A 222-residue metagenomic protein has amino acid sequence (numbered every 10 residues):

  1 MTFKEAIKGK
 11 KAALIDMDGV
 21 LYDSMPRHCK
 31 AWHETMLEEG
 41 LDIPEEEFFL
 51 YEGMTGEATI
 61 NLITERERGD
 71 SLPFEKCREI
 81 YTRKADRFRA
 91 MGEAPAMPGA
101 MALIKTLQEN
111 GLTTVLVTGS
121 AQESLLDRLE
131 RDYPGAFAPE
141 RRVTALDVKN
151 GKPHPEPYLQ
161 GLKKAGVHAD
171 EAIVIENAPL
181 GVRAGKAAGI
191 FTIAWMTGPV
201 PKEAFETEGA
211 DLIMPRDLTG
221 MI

Functional and structural regions predicted by a protein language model:
M1-K11, K105, A121-I222: Asp-based, Mg2+/Mn2+-dependent phosphohydrolase catalytic module
T2-F49: Active-site neighborhood of HAD-like aspartate-dependent phosphohydrolases
F3-K4, G9, R89-L116, E123: Short, acidic loop-to-helix structural element flanking the phosphoryl-transfer center in phosphate-processing enzymes
V20, T118-S120: Conserved phosphate-coupling serine/threonine residues in phosphotransfer and NTP-handling enzymes
L21, A96, T114, V174-I175 (+1 more regions): Conserved SAM-binding loop
T35-M36, T55-L72, L162: Helix-loop "lid/cap" segments that line or gate small-molecule binding pockets
E38-L41, R68-L72, Y133-A138, G166-V167: Short helix-capping segments at alpha-helix termini
T64-A102: Metal-dependent phosphoesterase signature
